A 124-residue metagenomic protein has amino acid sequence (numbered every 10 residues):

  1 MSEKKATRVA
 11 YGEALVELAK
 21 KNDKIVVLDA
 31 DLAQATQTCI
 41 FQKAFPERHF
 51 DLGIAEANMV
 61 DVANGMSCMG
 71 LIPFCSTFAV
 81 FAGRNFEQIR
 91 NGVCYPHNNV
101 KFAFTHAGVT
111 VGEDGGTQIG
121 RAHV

Functional and structural regions predicted by a protein language model:
M1-R121: Thiamine diphosphate
